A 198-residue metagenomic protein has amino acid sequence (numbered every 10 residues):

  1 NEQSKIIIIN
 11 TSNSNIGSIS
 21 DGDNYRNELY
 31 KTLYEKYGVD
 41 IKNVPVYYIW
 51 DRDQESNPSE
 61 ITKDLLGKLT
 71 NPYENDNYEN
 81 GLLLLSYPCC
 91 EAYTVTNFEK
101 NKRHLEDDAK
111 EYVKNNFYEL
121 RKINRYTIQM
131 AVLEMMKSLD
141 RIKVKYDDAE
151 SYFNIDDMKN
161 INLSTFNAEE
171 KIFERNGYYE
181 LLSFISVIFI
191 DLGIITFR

Functional and structural regions predicted by a protein language model:
N1, L29-G38, L65-E74, I185-T196: Hydrophobic, Leu/Ile/Phe/Ala-enriched alpha-helical segments that form helix-helix packing faces
N1-I41: Short, surface-exposed loop/strand segments
E2-Q3, N13-I16, Y48-W50, L85-C89 (+3 more regions): Bulky hydrophobic/aromatic packing residues
N24, M130, I172-N176: Alpha-helix boundary/N-cap detector
D40-R52: Glycine-rich, often proline-containing surface loops adjacent to acidic residues and nearby aromatics that form
I49-D148: Activity-critical C-terminal alpha-helical subdomain
V144-R198: Charged phosphate-binding loop/patch that engages nucleotide di/tri-phosphates or the phosphate backbone of nucleic
